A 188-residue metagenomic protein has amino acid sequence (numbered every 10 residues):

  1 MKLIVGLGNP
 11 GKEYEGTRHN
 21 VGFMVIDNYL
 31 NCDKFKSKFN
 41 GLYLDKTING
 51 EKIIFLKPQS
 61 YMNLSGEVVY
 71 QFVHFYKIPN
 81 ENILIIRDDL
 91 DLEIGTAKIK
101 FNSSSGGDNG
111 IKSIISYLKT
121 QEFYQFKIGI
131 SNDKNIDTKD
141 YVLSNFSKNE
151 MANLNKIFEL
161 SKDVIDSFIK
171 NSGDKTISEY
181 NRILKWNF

Functional and structural regions predicted by a protein language model:
K2-F101, K112-F126, K134-D137, S144 (+2 more regions): Nucleotide and nucleotide-moiety/phosphate-recognizing core
S103-S105: Short, glycine-rich nucleotide/cofactor-binding loops
G107-G110: Hydrophobic alpha-helical segments within soluble ligand-binding/sensing domains
